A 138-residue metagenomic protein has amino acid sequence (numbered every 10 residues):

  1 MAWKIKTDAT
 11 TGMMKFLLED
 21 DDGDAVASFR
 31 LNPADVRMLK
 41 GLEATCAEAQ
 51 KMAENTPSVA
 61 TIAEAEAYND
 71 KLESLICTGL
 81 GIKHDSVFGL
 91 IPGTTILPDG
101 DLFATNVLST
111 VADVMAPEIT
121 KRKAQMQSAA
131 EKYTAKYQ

Functional and structural regions predicted by a protein language model:
M1-I62: Short N-terminal mixed-charge amphipathic segments
M1-K15, G79-T95: A contiguous, well-structured "functional interface" segment within a domain
A27-P33, S74-L80, G93-T94: Short, exposed beta-strand "edge-strand" segments with a Pro/Gly-rich flavor and a Y/T-containing core
A47-F88: Negatively charged, Asp/Glu-rich surface segments that serve as flexible interaction/assembly modules
I82-Q138: C-terminal charged interaction modules
